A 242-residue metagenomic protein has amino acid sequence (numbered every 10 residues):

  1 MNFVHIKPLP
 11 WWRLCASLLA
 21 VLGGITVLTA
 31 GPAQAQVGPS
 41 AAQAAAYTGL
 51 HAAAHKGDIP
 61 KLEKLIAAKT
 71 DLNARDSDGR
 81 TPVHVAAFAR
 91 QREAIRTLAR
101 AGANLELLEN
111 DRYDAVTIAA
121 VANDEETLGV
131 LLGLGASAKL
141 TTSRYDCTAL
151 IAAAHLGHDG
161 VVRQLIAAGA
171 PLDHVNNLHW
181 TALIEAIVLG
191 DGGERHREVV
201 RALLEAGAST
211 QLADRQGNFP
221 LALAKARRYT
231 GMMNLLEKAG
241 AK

Functional and structural regions predicted by a protein language model:
N2, G31-A68, S77-R80, R100 (+2 more regions): Intrinsically disordered, low-complexity regulatory segments in ankyrin-centric signaling systems
C15-V27: Bacterial N-terminal signal peptides
Q43, D76, E109, T142-S143 (+2 more regions): Ankyrin repeat boundary/linker residues
A46, G79, R112, Y145-D146 (+2 more regions): Start-of-repeat signature of ankyrin repeats
A52-G57, V85-Q91, I118-D124, A152-H158 (+2 more regions): Ankyrin repeat A-helix N-terminal signature
D58-I66, Q91-A99, D124-G133, H158-I166 (+2 more regions): Ankyrin repeat structural motif
T210-K242: Leucine-rich solenoid repeat scaffolds
